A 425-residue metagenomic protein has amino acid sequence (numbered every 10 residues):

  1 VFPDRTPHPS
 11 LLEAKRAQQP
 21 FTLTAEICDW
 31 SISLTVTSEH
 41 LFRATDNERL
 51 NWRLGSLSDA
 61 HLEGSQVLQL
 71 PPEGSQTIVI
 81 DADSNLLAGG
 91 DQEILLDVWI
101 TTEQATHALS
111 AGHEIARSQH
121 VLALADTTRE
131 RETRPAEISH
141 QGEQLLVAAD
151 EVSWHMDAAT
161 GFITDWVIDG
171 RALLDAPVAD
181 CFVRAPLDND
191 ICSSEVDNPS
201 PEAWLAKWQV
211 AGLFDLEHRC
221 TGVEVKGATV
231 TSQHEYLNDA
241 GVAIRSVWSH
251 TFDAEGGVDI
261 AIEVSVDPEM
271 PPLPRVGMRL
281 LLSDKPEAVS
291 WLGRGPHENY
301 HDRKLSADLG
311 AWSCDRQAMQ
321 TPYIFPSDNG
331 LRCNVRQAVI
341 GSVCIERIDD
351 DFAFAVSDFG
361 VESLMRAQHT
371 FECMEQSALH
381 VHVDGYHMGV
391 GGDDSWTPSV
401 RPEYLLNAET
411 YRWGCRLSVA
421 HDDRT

Functional and structural regions predicted by a protein language model:
V1-E73, L86, F352-H380, V390: Substrate-binding clefts and catalytic carboxylate motifs of secreted carbohydrate-active enzymes
A14, V36, V98, E151 (+1 more regions): Conserved, mostly hydrophobic/aromatic
L62-G64, H113-S118: Extracellular and select intracellular beta-sandwich modules with Ser/Thr-enriched, small-residue motifs on
P71-T77, A408: Solvent-exposed, conformationally flexible loop/turn segments
D83-D91, H120-T425: Beta-strand/loop-rich accessory regions of lumenal/periplasmic or secreted enzymes, predominantly carbohydrate-active
G90-T102: Short, aromatic- and glycine-rich surface loops/edge beta-strands on solvent-exposed regions
T106-I115, D394: Beta-sandwich strand segments
